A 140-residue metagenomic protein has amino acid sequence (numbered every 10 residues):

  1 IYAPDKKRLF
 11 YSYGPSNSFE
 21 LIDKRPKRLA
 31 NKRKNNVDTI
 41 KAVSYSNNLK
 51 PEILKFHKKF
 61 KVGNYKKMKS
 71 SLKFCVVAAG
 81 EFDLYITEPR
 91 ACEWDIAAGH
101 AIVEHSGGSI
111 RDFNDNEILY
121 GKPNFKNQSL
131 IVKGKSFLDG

Functional and structural regions predicted by a protein language model:
I1-C75, I118, N127-G140: Acidic beta-strand-loop-alpha-helix segment within the catalytic core of divalent metal-dependent phosphate-processing
L54-F60, F74-G140: Oxyanion/phosphate-interacting regions
